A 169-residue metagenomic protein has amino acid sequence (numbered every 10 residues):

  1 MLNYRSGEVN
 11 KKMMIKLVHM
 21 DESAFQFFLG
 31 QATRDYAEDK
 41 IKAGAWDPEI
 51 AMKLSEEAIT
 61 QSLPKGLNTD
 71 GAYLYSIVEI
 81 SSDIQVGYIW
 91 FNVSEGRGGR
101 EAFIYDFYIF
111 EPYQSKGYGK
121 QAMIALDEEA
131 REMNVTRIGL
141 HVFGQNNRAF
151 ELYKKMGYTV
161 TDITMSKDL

Functional and structural regions predicted by a protein language model:
M1-K12: N-terminal amphipathic/basic-hydrophobic helices that include classical n-h-c signal peptides and signal-anchor
K12-M13, E132: Residue-level detector of intrinsically disordered terminal segments
I15-E111, E129, V160-L169: Acetyl-CoA-dependent GNAT
Y113, G117-A122: Conserved acetyl-CoA pyrophosphate-binding loop and the N-cap/start of the following alpha-helix in GNAT-like
G117, N134, G157: Short glycine-rich hinge loops at helix-strand junctions in the catalytic core of two-component histidine kinases
K120, G144-D162: Conserved active-site alpha-helix within GNAT-family acetyltransferase domains
L126: Aromatic/hydrophobic pocket-lining residues that form π-stacking "cages" and hydrophobic walls in ligand
R131-H141: Conserved GNAT acetyl-CoA-binding A-motif
